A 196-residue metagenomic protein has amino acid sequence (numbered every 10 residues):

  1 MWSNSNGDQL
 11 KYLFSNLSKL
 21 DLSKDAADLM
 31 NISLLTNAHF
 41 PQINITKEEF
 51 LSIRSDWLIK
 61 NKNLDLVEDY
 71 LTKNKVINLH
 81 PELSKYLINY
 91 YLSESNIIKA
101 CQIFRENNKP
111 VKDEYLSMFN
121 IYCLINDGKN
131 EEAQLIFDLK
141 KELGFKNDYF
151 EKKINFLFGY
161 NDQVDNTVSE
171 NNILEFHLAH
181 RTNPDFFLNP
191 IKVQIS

Functional and structural regions predicted by a protein language model:
M1-R54, H177-S196: N-terminal alpha-helical interaction modules that lie
M1-S5, L34-I43, D69-L79, F104-D113 (+2 more regions): Solenoid-like repeat scaffolds
Q9, N44-L51, V76-K85, P110-M118 (+1 more regions): Generic helix N-cap/helix-start motif at coil->alpha-helix transitions
W57, Y86-Y91, C123-L124: Residue-level signature for tetratricopeptide repeat
N61, E94-S95, D127: Structural motif corresponding to the intra-repeat A-B loop/turn of tetratricopeptide repeats
L66-T72, I97-N108, N130-L143, V164-S196: Alpha-helical repeat scaffolds
F104, L116-L124: Hydrophobic transmembrane helix bundles of membrane-integrated enzymes that assemble and modify cell-envelope
L157-N161: Hydrophobic/aromatic interaction determinants used to assemble and anchor large protein complexes
